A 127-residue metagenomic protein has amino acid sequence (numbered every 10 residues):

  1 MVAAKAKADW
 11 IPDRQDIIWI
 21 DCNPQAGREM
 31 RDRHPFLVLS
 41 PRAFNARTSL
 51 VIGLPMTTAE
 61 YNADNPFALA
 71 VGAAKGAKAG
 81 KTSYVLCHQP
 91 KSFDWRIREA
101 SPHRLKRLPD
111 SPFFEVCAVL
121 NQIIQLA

Functional and structural regions predicted by a protein language model:
M1-A127: Conserved functional hotspots at enzyme active or ligand-binding sites that engage polyanionic ligands
